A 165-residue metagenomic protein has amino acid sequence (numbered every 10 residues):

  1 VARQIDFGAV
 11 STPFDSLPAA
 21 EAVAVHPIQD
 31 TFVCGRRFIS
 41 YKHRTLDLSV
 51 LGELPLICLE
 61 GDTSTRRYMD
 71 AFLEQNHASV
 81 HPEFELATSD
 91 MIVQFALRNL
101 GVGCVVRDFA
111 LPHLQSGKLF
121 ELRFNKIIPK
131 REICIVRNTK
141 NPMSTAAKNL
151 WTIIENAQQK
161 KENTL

Functional and structural regions predicted by a protein language model:
V1-D30, C34, L97, L122: Short beta-strand-centered segments that line the small-molecule binding cleft or hinge of alpha/beta clamshell
V1-Q4, S11, D70-E121: Hydrophobic hinge/microswitch elements
T12-P13, R36, R107-F109, N125-K126 (+1 more regions): Short secondary-structure boundary segments
F14-D15, F38, T65, M91 (+1 more regions): Alpha-helix capping/helix-boundary segments
A19-I57, G61: Flexible hinge/capping segments at coil-to-helix
S40-Y41, P55-N76, M143-A147, W151 (+1 more regions): Secondary-structure junction motif
F120-E162: A late-sequence structural motif
